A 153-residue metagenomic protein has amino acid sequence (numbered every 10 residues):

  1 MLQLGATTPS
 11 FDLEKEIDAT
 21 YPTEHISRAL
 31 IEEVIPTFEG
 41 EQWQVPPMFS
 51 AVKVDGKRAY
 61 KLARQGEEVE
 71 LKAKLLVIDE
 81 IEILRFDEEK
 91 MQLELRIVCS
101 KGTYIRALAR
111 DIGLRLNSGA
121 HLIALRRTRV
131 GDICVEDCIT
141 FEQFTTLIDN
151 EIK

Functional and structural regions predicted by a protein language model:
M1-K153: Catalytic/RNA-binding core of pseudouridine synthases
